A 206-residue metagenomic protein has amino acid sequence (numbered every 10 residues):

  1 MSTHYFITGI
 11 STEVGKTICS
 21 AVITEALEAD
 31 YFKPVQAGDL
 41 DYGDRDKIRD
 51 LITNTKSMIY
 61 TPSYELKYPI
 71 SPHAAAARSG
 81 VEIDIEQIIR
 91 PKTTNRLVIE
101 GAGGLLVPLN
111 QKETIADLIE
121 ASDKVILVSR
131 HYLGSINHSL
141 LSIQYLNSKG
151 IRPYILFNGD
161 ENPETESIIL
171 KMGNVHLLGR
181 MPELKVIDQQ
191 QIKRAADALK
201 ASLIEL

Functional and structural regions predicted by a protein language model:
H4, I18-E82, N95: N-terminal phosphate/diphosphate-binding loop that engages ATP/GTP or pyrophosphate donors across diverse enzyme folds
H4, T24, G101-R180, V186: Conserved catalytic-core segment of NTP-binding enzymes
I7-T8: Hydrophobic anchor at the beta1->P-loop junction of P-loop NTPases
S11: N-terminal Rossmann NAD(P)H-binding glycine-rich loop of SDR-like oxidoreductase domains
V14-G15: Conserved glycine(s) of the Walker
L66-Y68, E183-Q190: A short acidic, often aromatic-flanked loop/helix-cap motif at beta-alpha or helix-coil junctions that lines enzyme
P72-L109, A116: Phosphate-binding/switch loop-helix module in NTP-utilizing enzymes
Q190-L206: NTP-binding/hydrolysis catalytic cores, primarily Walker-type P-loop NTPases
